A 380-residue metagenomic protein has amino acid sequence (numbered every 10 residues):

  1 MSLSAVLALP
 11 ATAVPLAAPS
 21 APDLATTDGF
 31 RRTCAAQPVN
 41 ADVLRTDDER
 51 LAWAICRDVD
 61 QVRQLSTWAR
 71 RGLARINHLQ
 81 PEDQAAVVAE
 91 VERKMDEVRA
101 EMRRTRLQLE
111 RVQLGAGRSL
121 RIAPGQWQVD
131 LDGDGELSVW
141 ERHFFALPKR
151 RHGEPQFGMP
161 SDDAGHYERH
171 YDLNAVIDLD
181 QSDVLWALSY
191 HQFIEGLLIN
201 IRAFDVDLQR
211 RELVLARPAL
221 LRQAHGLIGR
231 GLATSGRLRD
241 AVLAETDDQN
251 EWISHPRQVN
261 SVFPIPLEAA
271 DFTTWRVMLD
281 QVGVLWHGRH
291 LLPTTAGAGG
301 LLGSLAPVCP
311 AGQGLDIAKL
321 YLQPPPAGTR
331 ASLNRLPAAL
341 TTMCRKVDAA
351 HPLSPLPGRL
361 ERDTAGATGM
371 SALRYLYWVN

Functional and structural regions predicted by a protein language model:
M1-P10: Bacterial N-terminal signal peptides
A13: A short, glycine-centered helix-capping/turn motif at helix boundaries that positions DNA-contacting or catalytic
L16-A36, C56-R359: Short coil/linker segments at helix-helix boundaries
P38-L44: Solenoid-like repeat scaffolds
R45-R50: Short helix-capping/linker turns of helical repeat alpha-solenoids
T368-N380: Short, low-complexity, Pro/Ser/Thr/Gly-rich segments in the mature regions of secreted, periplasmic
